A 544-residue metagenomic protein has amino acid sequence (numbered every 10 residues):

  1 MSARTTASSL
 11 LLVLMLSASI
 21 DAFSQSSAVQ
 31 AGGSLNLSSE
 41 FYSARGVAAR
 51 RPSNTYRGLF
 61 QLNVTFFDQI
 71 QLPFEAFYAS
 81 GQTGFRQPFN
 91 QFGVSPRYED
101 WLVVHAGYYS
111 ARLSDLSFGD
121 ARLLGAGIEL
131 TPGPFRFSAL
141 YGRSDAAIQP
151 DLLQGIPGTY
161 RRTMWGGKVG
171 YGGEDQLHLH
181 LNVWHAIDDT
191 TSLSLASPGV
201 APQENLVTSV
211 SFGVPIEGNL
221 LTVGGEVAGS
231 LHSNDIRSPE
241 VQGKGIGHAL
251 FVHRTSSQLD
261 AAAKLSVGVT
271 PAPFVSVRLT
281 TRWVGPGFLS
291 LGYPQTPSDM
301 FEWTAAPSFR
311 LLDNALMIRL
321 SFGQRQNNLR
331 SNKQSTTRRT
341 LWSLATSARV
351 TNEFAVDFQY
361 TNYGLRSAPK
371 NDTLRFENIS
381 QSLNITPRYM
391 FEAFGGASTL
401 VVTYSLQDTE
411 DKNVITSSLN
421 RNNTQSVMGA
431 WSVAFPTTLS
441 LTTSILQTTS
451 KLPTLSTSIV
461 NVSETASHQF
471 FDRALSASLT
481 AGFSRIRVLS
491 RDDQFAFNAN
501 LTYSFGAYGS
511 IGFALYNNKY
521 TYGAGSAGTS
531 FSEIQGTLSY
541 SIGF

Functional and structural regions predicted by a protein language model:
M1-L10: Bacterial N-terminal signal peptides that target proteins for export
S9-S19: Bacterial N-terminal signal peptides
I20-G32, A315, G395-A397: Outer-membrane beta-barrel biogenesis signature
S24-N54, V64-F74, D100-A106, F135-F137 (+3 more regions): Transmembrane beta-strand segments of Gram-negative outer membrane beta-barrel proteins
S53-R57, L177-L179, H185, V200-F544: Exposed, low-structure sequence patches enriched in small/polar residues
A76-S144, K264-G287: Outer membrane beta-barrel
A111-S117, I156-G158, P198-A201, R254-T255 (+1 more regions): Outer-membrane beta-barrel proteins
R143-V207, G213: Solenoidal tandem-repeat scaffolds enriched in leucines and small polar residues
